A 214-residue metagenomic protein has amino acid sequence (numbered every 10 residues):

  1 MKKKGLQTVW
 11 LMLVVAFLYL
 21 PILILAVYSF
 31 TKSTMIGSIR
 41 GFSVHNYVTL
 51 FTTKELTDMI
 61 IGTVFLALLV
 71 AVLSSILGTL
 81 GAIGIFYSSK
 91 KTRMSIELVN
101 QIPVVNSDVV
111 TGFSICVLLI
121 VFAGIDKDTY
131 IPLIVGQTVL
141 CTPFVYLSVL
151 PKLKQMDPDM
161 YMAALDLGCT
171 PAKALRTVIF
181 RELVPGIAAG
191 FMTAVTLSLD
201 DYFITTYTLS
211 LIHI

Functional and structural regions predicted by a protein language model:
K2-M35, V48-K154, E182, G186 (+2 more regions): Membrane-water interface segments at the C-terminal ends of transmembrane alpha-helices in multi-pass inner-membrane
T34-V44, Y207-I212: Peri-membrane helix termini and adjoining interfacial loops of integral membrane proteins
P143, G168-C169: Central "turn" residue of the DNA-binding helix-turn-helix
M156-M160: Short glycine/proline-centered loop/turn elements that form peptide/ligand docking sites
A164, I212-I214: Conserved small/polar residues in nucleotide/adenosyl-binding loops
L167-G168, R181: Glycine/proline-centered hinge or cleavage motifs at structural transition points of membrane proteins
